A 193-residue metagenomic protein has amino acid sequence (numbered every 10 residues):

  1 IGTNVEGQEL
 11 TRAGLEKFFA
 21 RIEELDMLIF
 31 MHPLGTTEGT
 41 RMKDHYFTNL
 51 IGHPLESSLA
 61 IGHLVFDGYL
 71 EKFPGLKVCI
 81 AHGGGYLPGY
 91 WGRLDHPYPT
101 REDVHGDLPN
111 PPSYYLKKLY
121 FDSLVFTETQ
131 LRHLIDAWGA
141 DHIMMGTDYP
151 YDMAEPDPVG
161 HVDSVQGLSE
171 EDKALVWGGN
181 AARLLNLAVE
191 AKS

Functional and structural regions predicted by a protein language model:
I1-M144: Catalytic pocket-lining loop regions of alpha/beta-barrel enzymes, especially the amidohydrolase/enolase/GH5 lineages
L76, Y86, Y120-F121, V125-M144 (+1 more regions): Mid-to-C-terminal alpha-helical segments outside catalytic/metal-binding sites
